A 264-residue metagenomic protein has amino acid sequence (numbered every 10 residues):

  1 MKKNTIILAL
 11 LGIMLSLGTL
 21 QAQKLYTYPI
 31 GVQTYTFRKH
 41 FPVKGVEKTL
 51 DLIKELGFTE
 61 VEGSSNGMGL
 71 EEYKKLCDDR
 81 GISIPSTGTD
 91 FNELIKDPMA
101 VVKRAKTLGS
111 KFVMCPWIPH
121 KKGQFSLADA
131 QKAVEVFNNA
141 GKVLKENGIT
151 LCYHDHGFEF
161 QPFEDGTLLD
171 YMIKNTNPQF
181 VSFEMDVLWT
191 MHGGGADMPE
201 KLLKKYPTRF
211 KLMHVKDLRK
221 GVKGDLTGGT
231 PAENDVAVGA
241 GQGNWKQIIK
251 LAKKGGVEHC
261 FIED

Functional and structural regions predicted by a protein language model:
M1-Y26: Bacterial Sec-dependent N-terminal signal peptides
Q21-F112, S182: N-terminal pre-domain/capping segments
V32, I53, V61, C77 (+7 more regions): Conserved, mostly hydrophobic/aromatic
V32-T36, G63-S65, S86-F91, C115-I118 (+4 more regions): A cross-domain feature marking catalytic cores of carbohydrate-active enzymes and several ubiquitous metabolic/repair
R38-V43, E60-E72, T89-D97, H120-Q124 (+4 more regions): Acidic-and-aromatic substrate-binding clefts and catalytic sites of carbohydrate-active enzymes
T49-L50, L70-K74, P98-V102, V134-G141 (+3 more regions): Generic structural signal for well-ordered alpha-helices, preferentially at hydrophobic/aromatic core positions
T59-E60, F91-S182: Active-site acidic/histidine proton-transfer and metal-coordination neighborhood in alpha/beta enzyme cores
E146-Q242: Acidic/histidine-rich catalytic cores of soluble enzymes
